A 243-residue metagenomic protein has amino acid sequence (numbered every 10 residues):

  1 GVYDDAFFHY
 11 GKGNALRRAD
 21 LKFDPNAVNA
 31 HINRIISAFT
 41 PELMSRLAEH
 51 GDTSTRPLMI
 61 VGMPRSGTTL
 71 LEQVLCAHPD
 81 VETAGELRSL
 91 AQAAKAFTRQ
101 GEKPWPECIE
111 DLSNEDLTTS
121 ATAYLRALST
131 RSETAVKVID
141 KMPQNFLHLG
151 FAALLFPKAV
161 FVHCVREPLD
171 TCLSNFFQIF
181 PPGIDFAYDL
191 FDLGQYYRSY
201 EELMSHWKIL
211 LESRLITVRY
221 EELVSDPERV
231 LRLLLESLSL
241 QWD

Functional and structural regions predicted by a protein language model:
G1-S132: Alpha-helical solenoid repeat scaffolds of the TPR/TPR-like class and their adjacent stem/linker regions that mediate
A84, R88-L117, S129-D243: PAPS-dependent sulfotransferase catalytic domain
